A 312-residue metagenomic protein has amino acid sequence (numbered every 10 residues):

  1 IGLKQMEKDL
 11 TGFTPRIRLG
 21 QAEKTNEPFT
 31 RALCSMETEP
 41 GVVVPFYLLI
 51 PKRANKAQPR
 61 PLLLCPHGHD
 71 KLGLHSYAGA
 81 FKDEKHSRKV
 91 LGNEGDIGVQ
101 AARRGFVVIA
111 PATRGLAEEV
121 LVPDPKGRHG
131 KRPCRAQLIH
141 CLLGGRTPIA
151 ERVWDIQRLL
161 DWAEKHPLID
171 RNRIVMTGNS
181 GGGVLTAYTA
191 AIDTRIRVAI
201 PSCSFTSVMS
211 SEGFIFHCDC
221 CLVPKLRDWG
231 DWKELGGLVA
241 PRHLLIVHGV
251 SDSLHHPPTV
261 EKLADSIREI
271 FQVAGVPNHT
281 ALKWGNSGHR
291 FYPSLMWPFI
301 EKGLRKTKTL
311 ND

Functional and structural regions predicted by a protein language model:
M6-Q58: N-terminal cap/lid segment of alpha/beta-hydrolase-fold proteins
Q58, P66-W154, K165, S211-I215: Cap/lid segment of the alpha/beta-hydrolase catalytic domain
A136, H140-L143, R158, R197-G237 (+3 more regions): Mobile cap/lid helix-loop segments that gate and shape the active-site cleft of serine hydrolases
P167-S180: Alpha/beta-hydrolase fold nucleophile elbow
G178-A190: Glycine-rich nucleophile elbow surrounding the catalytic serine of serine-hydrolase chemistry
V239, I246-H248: Short beta-strand/loop motif that positions the catalytic acidic residue of the alpha/beta-hydrolase fold
V250-P258, H289-F291: Acidic catalytic loop of the alpha/beta-hydrolase fold
D265-D312: C-terminal catalytic histidine-bearing segment of alpha/beta-hydrolase fold enzymes
